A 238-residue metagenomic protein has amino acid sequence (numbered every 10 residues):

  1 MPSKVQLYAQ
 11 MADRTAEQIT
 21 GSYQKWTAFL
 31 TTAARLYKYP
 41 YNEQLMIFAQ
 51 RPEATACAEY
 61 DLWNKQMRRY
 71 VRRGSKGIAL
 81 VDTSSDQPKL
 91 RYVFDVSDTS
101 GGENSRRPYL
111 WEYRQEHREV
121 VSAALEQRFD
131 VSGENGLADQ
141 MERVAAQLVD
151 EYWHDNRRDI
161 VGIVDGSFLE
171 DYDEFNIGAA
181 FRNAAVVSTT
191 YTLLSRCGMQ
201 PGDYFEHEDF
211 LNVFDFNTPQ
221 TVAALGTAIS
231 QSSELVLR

Functional and structural regions predicted by a protein language model:
M1-R238: N-terminal accessory/interface modules of nucleic-acid-binding and processing proteins
